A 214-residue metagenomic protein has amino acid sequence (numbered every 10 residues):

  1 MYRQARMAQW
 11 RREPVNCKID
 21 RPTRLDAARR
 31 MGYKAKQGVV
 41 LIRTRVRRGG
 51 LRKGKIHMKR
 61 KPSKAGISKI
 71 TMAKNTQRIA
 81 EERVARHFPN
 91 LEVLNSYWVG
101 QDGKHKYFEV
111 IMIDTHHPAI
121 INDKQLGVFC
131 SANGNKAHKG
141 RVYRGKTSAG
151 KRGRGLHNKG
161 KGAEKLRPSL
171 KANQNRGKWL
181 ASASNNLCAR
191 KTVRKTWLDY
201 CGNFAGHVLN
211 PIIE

Functional and structural regions predicted by a protein language model:
M1-Q37, K55-E214: Low-complexity, rRNA-contacting terminal tracts
G32-Q37, L41-R52: Conserved, ordered domain cores of eukaryotic regulatory proteins
